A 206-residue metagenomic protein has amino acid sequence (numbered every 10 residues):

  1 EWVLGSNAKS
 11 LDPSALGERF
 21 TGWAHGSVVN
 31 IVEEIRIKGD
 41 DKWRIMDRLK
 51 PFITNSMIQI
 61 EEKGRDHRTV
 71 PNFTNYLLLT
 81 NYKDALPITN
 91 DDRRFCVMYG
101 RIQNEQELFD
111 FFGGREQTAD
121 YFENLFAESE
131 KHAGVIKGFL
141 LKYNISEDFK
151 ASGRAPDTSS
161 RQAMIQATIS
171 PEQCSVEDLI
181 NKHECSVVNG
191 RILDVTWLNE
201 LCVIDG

Functional and structural regions predicted by a protein language model:
W2-G206: Feature primarily recognizes SF3-like P-loop helicase cores of small DNA viruses
